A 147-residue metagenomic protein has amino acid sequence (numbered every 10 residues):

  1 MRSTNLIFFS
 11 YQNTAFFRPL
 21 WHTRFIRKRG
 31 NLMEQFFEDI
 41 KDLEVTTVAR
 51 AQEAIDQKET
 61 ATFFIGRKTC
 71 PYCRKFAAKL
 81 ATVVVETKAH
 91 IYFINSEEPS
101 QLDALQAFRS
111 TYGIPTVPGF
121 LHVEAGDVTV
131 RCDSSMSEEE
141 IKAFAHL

Functional and structural regions predicted by a protein language model:
T4, H22, R27-A61, L147: N-terminal leader/targeting and pre-domain segments
Y11, F16-H22: Short, positively charged and aromatic/hydrophobic N-terminal segments
R50-T87: Local sequence-structure signature of Cys/Sec-based thiol-disulfide redox active-site neighborhoods
I65, A89-A104: Thiol-based oxidoreductase modules, predominantly thioredoxin-like and allied folds used for disulfide exchange
P99-V117: Short Fe-S-cluster ligation motifs
T116, L121-L147: Non-catalytic, surface beta->alpha helical segment in thiol-disulfide oxidoreductase systems
